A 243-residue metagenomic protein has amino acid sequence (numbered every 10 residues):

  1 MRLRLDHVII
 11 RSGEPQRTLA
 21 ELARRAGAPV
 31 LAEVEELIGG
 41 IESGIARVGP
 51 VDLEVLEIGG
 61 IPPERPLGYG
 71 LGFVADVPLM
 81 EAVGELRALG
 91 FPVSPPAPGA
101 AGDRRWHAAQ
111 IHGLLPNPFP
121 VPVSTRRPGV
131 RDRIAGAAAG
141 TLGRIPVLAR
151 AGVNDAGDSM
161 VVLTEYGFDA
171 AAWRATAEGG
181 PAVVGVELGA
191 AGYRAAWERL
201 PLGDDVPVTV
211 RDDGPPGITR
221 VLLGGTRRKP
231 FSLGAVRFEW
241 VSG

Functional and structural regions predicted by a protein language model:
M1-L56: An N-terminus-focused feature that recognizes amino-terminal "leader" regions
R4-E14, G44-A46, I61-L89, P181-A195 (+1 more regions): Vicinal oxygen chelate
P15, G167-A171, Y193: Short, solvent-exposed loop/turn segments at secondary-structure junctions
E35, G60, P98: Residues that form or immediately flank small-molecule/cofactor binding pockets and catalytic motifs
L56-G59, G167: Anionic group-transfer/hydrolysis microenvironments
V83-G185, E198-G243: Vicinal oxygen chelate
